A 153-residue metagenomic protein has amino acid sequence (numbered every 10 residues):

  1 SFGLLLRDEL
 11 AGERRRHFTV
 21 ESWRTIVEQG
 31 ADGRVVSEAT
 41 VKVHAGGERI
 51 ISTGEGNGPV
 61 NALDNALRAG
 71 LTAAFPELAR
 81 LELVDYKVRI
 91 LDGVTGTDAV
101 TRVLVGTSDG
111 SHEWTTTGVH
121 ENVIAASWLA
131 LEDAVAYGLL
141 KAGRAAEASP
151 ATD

Functional and structural regions predicted by a protein language model:
S1-D153: Terminal or standalone catalytic/regulatory effector modules within metabolic enzymes and repeat proteins
